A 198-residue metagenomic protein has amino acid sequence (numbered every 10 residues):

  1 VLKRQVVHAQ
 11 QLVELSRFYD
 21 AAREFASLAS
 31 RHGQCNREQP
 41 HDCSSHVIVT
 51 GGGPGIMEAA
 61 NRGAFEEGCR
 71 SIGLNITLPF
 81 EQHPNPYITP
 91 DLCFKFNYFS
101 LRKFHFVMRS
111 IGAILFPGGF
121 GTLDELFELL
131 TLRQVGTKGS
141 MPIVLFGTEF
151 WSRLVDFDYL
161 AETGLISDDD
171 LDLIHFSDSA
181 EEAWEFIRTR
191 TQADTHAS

Functional and structural regions predicted by a protein language model:
V1-L74: Glycine-rich beta-alpha loop segments
Q39-C43, F65, N85-I88, H105-R109 (+2 more regions): Solvent-exposed alpha-helices and their adjacent loops that cap or buttress functional pockets in soluble metabolic
V49-T50, P54-F116, F120-G121: Phosphate/pyrophosphate-binding betaalpha-module
N61, H83-P86, L126, L154-F157 (+1 more regions): Short, well-ordered secondary-structure micro-motifs
F65-E66, E128-Q134, Y159-E162, T191-Q192: Short, solvent-exposed amphipathic alpha-helical segments in soluble enzyme and RNA/protein-processing domains
G68-E81, F116, L130-V155, D168-D169: Short, acidic/small-residue loops that bind anionic groups at enzyme active sites
N97-L145, A193-H196: Active-site/ligand-binding-proximal alpha/beta "capping" segment
L145-S198: C-terminal functional extensions of proteins
